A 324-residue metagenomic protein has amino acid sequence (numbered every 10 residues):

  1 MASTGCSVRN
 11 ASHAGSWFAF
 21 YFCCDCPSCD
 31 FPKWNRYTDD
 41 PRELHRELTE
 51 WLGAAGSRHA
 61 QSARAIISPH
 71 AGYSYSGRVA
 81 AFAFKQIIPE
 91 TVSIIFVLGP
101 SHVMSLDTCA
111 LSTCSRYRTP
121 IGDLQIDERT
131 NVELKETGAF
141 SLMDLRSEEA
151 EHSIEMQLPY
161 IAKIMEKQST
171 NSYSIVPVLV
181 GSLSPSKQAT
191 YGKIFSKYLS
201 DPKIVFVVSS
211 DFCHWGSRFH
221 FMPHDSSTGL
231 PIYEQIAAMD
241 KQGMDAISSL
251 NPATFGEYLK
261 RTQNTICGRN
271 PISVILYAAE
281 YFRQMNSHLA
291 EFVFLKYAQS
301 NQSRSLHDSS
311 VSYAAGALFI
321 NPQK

Functional and structural regions predicted by a protein language model:
M1-A2: Context-dependent free N-terminus signature
G5-V8, W17, F22-Y277, Y281-L289 (+2 more regions): Active-site histidine-anchored catalytic micro-motif
V311-A315: Short hydrophobic/aromatic beta-strand or adjacent loop that forms the aromatic wall/cage of a ligand/substrate-binding
